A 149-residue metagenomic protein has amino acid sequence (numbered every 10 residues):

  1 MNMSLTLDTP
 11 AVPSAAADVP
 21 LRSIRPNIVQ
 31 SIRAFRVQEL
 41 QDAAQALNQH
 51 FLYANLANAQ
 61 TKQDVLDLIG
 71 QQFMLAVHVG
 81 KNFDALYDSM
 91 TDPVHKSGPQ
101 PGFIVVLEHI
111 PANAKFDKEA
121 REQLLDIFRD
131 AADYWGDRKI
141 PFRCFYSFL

Functional and structural regions predicted by a protein language model:
N2-L149: Positively charged, polar, low-complexity stretches
